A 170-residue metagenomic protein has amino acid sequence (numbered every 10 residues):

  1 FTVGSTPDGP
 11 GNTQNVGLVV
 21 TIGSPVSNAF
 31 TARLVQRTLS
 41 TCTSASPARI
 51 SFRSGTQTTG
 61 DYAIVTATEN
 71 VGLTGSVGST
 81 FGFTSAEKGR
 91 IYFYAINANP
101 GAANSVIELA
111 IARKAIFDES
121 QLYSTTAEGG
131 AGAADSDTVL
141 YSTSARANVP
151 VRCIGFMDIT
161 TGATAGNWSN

Functional and structural regions predicted by a protein language model:
F1-N170: Polar, enzyme-active/binding microenvironments
